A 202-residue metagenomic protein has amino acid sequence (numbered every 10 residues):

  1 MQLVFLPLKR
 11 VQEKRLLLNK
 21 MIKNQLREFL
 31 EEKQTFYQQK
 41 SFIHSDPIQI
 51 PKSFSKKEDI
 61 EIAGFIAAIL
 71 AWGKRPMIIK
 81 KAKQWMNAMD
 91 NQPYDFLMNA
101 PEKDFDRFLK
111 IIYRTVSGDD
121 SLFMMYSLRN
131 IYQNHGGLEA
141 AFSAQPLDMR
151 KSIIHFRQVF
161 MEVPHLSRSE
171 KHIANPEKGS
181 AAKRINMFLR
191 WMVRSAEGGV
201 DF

Functional and structural regions predicted by a protein language model:
L3, R15: Cationic, low-complexity basic patches in intrinsically disordered or flexible, solvent-exposed regions
L17-F202: HhH-family (HhH-GPD) DNA N-glycosylase catalytic core used in base-excision repair
